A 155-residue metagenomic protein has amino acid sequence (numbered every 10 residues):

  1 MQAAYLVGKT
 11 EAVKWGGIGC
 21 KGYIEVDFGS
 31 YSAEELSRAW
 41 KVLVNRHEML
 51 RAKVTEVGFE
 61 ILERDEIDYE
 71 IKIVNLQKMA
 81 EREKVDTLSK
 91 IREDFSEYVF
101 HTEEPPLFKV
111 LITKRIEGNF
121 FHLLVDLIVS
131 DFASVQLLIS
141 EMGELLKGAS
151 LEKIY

Functional and structural regions predicted by a protein language model:
M1-D65, M79-Y155: Acyl-group handoff/entry surfaces in thioester-processing enzymes
R64-K72: Short, charged/polar, Gly/Pro-enriched secondary-structure boundary elements
I73-Q77: Transmembrane beta-barrel domains of Gram-negative outer membranes and organellar outer membranes
